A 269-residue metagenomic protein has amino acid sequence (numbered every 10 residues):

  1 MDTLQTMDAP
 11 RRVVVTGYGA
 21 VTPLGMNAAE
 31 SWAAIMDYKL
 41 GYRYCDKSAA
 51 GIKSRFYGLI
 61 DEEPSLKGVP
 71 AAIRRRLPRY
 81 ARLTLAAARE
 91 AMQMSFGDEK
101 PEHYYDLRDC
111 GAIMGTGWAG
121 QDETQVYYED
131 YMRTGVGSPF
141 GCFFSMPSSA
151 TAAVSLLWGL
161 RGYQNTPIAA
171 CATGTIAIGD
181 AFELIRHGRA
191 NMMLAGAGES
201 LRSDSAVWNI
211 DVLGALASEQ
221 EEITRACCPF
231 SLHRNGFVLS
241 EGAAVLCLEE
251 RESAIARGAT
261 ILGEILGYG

Functional and structural regions predicted by a protein language model:
D2-P10, S95-G115, Y127-F140, L156-Q164 (+3 more regions): Structural signature of cysteine-dependent C-C bond-forming condensing enzymes
R12-T16, K39-C45, E221-G269: Condensing-enzyme catalytic core mediating Claisen C-C bond formation in acyl metabolism
V15, M36-A169, G198-V207: Conserved beta-ketoacyl condensing-enzyme motif
T16-G19, I113-G115, I168, M193-E199 (+3 more regions): Short beta-strand segments
N27-K39: Short Gly/aromatic-enriched secondary-structure transition segments
D46, R189-N235, Y268: Acyl-CoA/ACP chain-elongation machinery
G174: Short conserved active-site loop signatures built around small residues
